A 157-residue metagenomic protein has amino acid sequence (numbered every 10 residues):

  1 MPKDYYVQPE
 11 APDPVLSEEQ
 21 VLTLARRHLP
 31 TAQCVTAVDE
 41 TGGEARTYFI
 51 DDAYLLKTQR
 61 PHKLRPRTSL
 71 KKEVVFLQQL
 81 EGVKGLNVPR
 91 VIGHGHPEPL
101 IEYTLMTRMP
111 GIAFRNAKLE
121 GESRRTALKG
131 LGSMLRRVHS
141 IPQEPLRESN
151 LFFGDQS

Functional and structural regions predicted by a protein language model:
M1-P30: Juxta-kinase regulatory segment immediately upstream of eukaryotic protein kinase catalytic domains
C34-S157: ATP-binding pocket architecture of kinase catalytic cores
